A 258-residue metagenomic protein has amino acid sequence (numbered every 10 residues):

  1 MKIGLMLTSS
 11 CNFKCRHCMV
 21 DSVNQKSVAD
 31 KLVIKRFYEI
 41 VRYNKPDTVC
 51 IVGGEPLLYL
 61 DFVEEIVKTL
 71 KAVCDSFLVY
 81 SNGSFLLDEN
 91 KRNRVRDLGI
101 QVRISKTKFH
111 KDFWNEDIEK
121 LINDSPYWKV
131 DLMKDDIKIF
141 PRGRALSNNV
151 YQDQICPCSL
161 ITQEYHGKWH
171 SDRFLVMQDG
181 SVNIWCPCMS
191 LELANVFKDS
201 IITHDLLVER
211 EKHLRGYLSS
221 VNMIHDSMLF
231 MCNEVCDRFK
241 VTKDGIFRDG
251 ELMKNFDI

Functional and structural regions predicted by a protein language model:
M1-S81, L86-N90, M253-I258: Conserved alpha-helical substructure of the radical SAM core
K2, T48, K129-D131, K138 (+1 more regions): Ser/Thr- (and often Asn-) enriched beta-sheet segments in non-cytosolic proteins
N12, P56-L57, S84-L86, F109-H110 (+3 more regions): Short, solvent-exposed loop/turn segments at secondary-structure junctions
S22, V41-N44, S125, H213-V221: Alpha-helix boundary/capping residues
I34, V63, K111-I118, E211-L214 (+2 more regions): A structural signal for well-ordered alpha-helical scaffolds and beta->alpha junctions
K45, G99, P126-K129, K198 (+2 more regions): Short, flexible coil/linker elements and helix-boundary hinge sites characteristic of intrinsically disordered
L58-R173: Conserved AdoMet/S-adenosylmethionine-binding subsite of the radical SAM
R142-I258: Accessory C-terminal segments flanking Radical SAM cores
